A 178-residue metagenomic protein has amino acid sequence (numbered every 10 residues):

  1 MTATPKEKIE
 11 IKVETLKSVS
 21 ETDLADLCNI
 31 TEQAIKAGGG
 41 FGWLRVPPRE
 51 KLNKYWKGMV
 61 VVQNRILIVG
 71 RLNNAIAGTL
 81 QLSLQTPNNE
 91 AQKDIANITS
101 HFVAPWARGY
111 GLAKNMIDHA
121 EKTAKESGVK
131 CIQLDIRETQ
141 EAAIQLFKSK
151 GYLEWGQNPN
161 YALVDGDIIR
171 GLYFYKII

Functional and structural regions predicted by a protein language model:
T2-I9, L16-K17, G166-I178: Terminal substrate-recognition subdomain of acyl/acetyltransferases
K6, E14-C28, E32-W106, I117-H119 (+3 more regions): Acetyl-CoA-dependent GNAT
A104-W106, Y110, E138-T139: Active-site acidic-Proline motif in GNAT/NAT acetyltransferases
G111, G128, G151: Short glycine-rich hinge loops at helix-strand junctions in the catalytic core of two-component histidine kinases
I117, A124-I136: Conserved GNAT acetyl-CoA-binding A-motif
Q133-I136, I144, K148, L153-R170: Conserved catalytic-core motifs of GNAT/GCN5-like acyltransferases
